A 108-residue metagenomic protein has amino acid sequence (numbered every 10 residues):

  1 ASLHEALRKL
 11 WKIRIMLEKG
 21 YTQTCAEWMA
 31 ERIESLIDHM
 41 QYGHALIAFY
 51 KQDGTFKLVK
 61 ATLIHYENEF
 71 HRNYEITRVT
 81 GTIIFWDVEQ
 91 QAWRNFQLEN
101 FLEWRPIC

Functional and structural regions predicted by a protein language model:
A1-R14: Eukaryotic low-complexity, non-globular regulatory regions
E18-S35, V59-R72: Charged, amphipathic alpha-helical segments
L36-H39, G54: Short secondary-structure boundary/capping segments within folded domains
Q41-F49: A short, Trp-centered hydrophobic/proline-enriched beta-strand micro-motif
A45, G81-I83, A92-R94: Generic beta-strand structural signal
K51-T82, W86-E89: Short, conserved turn/kink motifs that form compact alpha/beta structural patches or helix kinks used as
I64-E69, Q91-C108: Structured surface patches comprising rigid loops and adjacent beta-strands/short helices at the edges of well-ordered
